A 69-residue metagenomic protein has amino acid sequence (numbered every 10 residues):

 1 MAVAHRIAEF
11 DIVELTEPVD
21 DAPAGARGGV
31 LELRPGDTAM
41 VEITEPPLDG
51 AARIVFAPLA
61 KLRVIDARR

Functional and structural regions predicted by a protein language model:
A2-R68: Basic/aromatic-rich interaction segments and small domains that mediate binding to polyanionic partners
